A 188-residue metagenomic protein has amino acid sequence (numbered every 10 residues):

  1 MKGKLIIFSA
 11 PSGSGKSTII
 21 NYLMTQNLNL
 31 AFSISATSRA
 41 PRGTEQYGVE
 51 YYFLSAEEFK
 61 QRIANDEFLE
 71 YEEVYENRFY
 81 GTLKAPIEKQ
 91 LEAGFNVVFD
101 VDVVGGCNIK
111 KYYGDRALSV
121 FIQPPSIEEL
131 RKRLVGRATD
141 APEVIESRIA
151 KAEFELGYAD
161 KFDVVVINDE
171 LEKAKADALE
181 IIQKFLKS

Functional and structural regions predicted by a protein language model:
S9-P11: P-loop (Walker A) phosphate-binding loop of NTP-binding proteins
S14: ATP-binding Walker
S17: Walker A/P-loop
T25-S33: Post-Walker A helix-loop "phosphate-sensing" segment adjacent to the P-loop in P-loop NTPases
T37-V97, V104-C107: ATP-dependent small-molecule kinase phosphotransfer cores that center on conserved nucleotide phosphate-binding segments
V97-D102, Y112-G136: Conserved phosphate-donor/acceptor-positioning beta-strand/loop module used by diverse small-molecule
K132, G136-D140, F154-S188: NTP-dependent small-molecule kinase module
